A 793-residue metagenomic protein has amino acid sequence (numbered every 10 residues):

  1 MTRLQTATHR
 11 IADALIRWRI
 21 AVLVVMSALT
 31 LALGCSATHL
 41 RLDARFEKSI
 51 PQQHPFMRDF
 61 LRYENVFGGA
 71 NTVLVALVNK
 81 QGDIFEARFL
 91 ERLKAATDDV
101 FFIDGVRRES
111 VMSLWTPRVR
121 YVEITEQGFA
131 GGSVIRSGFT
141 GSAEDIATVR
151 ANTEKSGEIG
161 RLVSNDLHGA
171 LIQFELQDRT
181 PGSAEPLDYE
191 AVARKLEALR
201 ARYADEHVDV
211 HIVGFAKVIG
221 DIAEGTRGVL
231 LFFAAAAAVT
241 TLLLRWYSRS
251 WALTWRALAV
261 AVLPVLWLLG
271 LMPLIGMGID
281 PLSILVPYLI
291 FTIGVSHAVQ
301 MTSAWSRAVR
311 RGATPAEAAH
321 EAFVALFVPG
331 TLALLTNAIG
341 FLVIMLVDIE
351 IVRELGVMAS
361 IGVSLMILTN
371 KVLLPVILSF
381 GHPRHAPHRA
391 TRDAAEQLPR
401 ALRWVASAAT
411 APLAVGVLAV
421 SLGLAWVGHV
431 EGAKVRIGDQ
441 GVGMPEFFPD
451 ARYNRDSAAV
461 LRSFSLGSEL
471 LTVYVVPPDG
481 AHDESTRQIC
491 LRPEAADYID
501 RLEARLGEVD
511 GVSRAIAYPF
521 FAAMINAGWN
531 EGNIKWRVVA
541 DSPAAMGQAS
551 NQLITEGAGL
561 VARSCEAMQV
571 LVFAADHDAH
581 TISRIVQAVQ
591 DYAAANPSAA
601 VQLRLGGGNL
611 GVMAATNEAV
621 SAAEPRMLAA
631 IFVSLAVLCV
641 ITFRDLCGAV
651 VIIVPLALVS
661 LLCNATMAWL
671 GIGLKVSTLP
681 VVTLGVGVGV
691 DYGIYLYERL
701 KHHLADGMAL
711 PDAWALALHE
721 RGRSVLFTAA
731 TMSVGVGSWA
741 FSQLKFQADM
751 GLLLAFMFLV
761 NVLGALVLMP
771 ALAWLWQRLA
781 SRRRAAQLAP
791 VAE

Functional and structural regions predicted by a protein language model:
T2-L42, V376, A390-Q440, R455-A458 (+1 more regions): Signature of alpha-helical transmembrane segments and their immediate interfacial
E91, F139-W251, V262, M546-S634: Extracytoplasmic
E224, G228-I279, L346-E350, M627-G671 (+1 more regions): Interfacial segments of transmembrane alpha-helices in multi-pass membrane proteins
L243, M272, T331-L374, L378 (+4 more regions): Hydrophobic, glycine/alanine-rich multi-pass transmembrane helices and their short helix-loop junctions in large
L253-M301, G648-Y697, G737, G764-L768 (+1 more regions): Hydrophobic transmembrane alpha-helices and their membrane-interface caps in long multi-pass transport proteins
L289-R310, G330, N337, V372-L373 (+4 more regions): Short helical (or helix-break) motifs at transmembrane helix termini and adjacent helical loops in multi-pass membrane
A308-L335, H703-L726: Helix-loop junctions and hydrophobic alpha-helical segments within the transmembrane domains of large membrane
A406-A408, P412-D541: Juxtamembrane segments of multi-pass membrane proteins
